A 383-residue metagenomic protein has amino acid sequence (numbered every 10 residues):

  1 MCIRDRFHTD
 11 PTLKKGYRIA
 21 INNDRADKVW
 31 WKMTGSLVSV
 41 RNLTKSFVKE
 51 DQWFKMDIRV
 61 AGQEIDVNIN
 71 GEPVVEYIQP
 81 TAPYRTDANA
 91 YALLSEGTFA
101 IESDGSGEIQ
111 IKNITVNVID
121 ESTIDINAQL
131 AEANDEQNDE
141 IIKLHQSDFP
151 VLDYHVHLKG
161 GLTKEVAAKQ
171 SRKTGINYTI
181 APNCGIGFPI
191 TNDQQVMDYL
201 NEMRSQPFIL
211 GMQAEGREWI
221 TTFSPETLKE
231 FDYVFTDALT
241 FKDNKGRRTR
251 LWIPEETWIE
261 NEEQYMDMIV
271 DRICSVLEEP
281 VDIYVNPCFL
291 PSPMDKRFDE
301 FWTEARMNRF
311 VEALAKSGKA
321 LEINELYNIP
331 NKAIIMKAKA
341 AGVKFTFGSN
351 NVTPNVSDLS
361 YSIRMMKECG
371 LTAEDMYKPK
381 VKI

Functional and structural regions predicted by a protein language model:
R4-Q137: Carbohydrate-interacting regions of secretory-pathway proteins
V29-K32, P189-I190, D243-R247, N355-L359: Short, charged, surface-exposed secondary-structure boundary motifs
I119, C184, L239, F289 (+1 more regions): Flexible loop residues that form catalytic and substrate-binding hotspots at small-molecule/glycan-binding clefts
N134-S147, F298-I383: Charged catalytic cores and adjacent phosphate/nucleic-acid-binding surfaces used for phosphate/nucleic-acid chemistry
D135-E218, P291-E300, R309-F310, G348 (+1 more regions): An N-terminally biased module of ancient metal coordination in phosphate/nucleic-acid-related enzymes
H155, V234, N286, L321 (+1 more regions): Conserved, mostly hydrophobic/aromatic
N192-K316, L371: Extended substrate/RNA-proximal surfaces in nucleic-acid metabolism proteins
